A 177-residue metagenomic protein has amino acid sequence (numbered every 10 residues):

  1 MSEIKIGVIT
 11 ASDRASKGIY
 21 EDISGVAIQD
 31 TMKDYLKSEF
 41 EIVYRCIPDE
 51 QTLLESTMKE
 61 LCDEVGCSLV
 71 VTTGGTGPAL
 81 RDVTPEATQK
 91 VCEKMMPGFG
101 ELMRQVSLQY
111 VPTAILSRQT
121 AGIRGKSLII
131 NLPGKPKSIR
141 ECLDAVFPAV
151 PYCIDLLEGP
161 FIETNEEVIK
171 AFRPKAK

Functional and structural regions predicted by a protein language model:
M1-K177: Non-catalytic beta/alpha edge segments that cap or flank active sites
